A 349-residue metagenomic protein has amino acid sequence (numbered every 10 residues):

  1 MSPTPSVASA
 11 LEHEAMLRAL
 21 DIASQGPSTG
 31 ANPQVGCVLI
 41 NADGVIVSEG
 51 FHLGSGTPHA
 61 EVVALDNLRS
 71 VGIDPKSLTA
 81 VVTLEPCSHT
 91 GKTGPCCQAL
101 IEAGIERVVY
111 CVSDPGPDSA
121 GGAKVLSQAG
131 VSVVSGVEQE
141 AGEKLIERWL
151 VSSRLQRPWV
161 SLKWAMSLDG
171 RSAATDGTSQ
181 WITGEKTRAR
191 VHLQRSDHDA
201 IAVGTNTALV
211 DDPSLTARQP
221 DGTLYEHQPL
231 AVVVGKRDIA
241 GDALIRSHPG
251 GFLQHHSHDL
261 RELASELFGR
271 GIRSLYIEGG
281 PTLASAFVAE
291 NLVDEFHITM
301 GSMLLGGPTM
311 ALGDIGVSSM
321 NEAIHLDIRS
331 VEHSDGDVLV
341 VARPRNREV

Functional and structural regions predicted by a protein language model:
M1-P33, S48, K92, K124 (+1 more regions): Enzymes that bind and transform nitrogen-containing heteroaromatic metabolites
A15, Q34-V35, A42, K76: Acidic, glycine-enriched active-site microenvironments
I22, N67, L145-S152, Q194 (+1 more regions): Residues that form generic nucleotide/phosphate-binding pockets
S28-T29, G56, A123, V137-A165: Proteins enriched for Cys/Gly/acidic motifs involved in redox and nucleic-acid/cofactor modification
L39, V45-A141, A286-V288: Zn2+-dependent cytidine deaminase-like catalytic core
I40-N41, S167: Short, acidic, Ser/Thr-enriched surface-loop or helix-capping motifs
N41-A42, R154-L155, R343-R345: Active-site beta-strand termini and strand-to-loop segments that position acidic
